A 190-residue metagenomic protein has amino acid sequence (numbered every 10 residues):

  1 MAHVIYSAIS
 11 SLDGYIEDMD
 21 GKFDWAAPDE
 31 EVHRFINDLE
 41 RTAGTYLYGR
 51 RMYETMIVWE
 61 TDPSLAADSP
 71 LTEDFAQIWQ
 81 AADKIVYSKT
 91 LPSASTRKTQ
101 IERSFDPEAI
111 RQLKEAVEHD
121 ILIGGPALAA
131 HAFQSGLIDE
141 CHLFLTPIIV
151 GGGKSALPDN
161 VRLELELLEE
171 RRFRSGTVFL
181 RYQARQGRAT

Functional and structural regions predicted by a protein language model:
M1-T190: Enzymes that bind and transform nitrogen-containing heteroaromatic metabolites
